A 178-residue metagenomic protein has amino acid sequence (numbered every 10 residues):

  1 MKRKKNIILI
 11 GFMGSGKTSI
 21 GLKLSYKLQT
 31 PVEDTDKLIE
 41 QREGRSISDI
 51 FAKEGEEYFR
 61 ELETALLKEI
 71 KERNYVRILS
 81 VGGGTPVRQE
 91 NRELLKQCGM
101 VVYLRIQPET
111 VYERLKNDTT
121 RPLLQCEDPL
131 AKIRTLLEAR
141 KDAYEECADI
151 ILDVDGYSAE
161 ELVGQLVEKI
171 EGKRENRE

Functional and structural regions predicted by a protein language model:
K2-R3, K23, K27, M100 (+1 more regions): NTP-dependent small-molecule kinase module
L9: Hydrophobic anchor at the beta1->P-loop junction of P-loop NTPases
F12: P-loop (Walker A) phosphate-binding loop of NTP-binding proteins
S15: ATP-binding Walker
T18: Walker A/P-loop
D34-T85, Q89-K96, R121, R134: ATP-dependent small-molecule kinase phosphotransfer cores that center on conserved nucleotide phosphate-binding segments
G83-T85, Q107-E109, Y157: Short glycine-rich anion-binding loops that position phosphate/pyrophosphate groups of nucleotides and phosphorylated
Q97-K141: A glycine- and Lys/Arg-enriched "phosphate-lid" helix/loop adjacent to the NTP-binding pocket of small-molecule kinases
